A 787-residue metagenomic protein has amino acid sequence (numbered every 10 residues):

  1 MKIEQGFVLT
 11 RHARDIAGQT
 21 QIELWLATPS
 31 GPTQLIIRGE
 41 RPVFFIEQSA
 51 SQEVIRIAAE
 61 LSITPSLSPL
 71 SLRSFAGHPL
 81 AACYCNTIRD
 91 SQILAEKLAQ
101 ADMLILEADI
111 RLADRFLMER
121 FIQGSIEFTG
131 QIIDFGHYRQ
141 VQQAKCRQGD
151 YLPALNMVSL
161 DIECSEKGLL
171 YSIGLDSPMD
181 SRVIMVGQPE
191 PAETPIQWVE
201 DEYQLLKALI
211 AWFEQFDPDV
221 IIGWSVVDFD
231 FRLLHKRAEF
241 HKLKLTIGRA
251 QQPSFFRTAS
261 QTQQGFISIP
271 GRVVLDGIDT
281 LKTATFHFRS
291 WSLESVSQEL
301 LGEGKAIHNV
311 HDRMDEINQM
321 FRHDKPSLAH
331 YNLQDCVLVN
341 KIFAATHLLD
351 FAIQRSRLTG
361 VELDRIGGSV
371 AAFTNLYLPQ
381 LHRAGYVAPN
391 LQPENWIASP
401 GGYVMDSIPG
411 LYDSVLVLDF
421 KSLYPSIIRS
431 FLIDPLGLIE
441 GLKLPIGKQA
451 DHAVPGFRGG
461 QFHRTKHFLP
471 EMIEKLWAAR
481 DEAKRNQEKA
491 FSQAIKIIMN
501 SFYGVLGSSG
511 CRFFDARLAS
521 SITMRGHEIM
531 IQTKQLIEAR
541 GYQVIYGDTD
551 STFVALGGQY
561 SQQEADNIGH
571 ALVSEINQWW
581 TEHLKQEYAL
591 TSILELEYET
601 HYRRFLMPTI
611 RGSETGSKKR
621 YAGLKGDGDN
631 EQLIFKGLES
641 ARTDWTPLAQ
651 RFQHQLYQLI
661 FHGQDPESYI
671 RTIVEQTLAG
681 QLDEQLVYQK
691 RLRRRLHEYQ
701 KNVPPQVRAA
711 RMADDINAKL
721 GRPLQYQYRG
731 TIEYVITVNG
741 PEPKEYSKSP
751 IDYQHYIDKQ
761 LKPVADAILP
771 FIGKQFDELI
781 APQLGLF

Functional and structural regions predicted by a protein language model:
M1-I278, T283-P389, I397-L416, F420-L476 (+8 more regions): The two-metal-ion catalytic cores of nucleic-acid processing enzymes
D15-T28, P32-Q34, F343, L349 (+7 more regions): DNA-dependent DNA polymerase catalytic subunits
I46-E47, I522-G526: Short, surface-exposed ligand-recognition loops at beta-strand->loop->(often short) alpha-helix junctions that present
A81-C83, D276, S509, F513 (+1 more regions): Short, hydrophobic beta-strand segments
S181-T194, V505-S520, M524: Gly-rich Lys/Arg/Thr-decorated short loops/hinges at beta-loop-alpha junctions or inter-strand turns that position
P195-E202, A519, T523, Q562-D566: Flexible, glycine- and charge-enriched loops at secondary-structure boundaries
I307-D312, G504-S508, Q543-F553: Core alpha/beta catalytic barrel or barrel-like domain that forms the active/cofactor pocket in diverse metabolic
A479-R485: Catalytic P-loop NTP-binding/switch module of NTPases
